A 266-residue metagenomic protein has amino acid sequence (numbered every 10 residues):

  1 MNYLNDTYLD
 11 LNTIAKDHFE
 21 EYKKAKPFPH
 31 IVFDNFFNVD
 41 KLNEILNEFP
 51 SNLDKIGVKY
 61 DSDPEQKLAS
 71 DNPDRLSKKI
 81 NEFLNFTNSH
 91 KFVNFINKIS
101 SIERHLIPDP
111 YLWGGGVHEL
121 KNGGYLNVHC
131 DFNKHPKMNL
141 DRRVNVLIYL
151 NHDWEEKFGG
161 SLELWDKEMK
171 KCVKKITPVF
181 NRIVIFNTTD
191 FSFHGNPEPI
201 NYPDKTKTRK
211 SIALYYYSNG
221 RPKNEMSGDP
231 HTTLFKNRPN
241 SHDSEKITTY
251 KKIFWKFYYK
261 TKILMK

Functional and structural regions predicted by a protein language model:
Y3, D10-L11, F19-S100: Non-heme Fe(II)/2-oxoglutarate
H30, H129, H194: Histidine-centered active-site/metal-ligand motif
V32, L106-D109, G116, I185-F186 (+1 more regions): A structural signal for short, well-ordered beta-strand segments and their strand-loop junctions that often border
N38, L42, I80, S89-V93 (+7 more regions): A structural signal for well-ordered alpha-helical scaffolds and beta->alpha junctions
N47-P50, L84-R142: Non-heme Fe(II) oxygenase catalytic core, chiefly the N-lobe of the double-stranded beta-helix
L53-K55, R104, H152-E156: Proline-centered turn/helix-capping motifs that create local helix->coil transitions or kinks
H135-R142, H152-K266: Catalytic core of Fe(II)/2-oxoglutarate
N145-L147: Eukaryotic charged/polar low-complexity linker/IDR segments
